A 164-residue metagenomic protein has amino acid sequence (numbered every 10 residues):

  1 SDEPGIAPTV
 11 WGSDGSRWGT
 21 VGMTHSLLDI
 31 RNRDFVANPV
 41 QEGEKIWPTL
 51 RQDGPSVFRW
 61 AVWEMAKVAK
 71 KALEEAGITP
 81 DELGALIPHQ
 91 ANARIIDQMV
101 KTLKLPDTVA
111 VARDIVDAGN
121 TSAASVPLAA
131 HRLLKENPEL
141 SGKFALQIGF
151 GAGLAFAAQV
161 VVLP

Functional and structural regions predicted by a protein language model:
S1-W63, K67, F150, V162-P164: Condensing-enzyme catalytic core mediating Claisen C-C bond formation in acyl metabolism
V57, A72-A76: Short helix-to-loop capping/linker segments positioned immediately adjacent to catalytic or ligand/cofactor-binding
V62, A66-K67, L73, G84-P164: Claisen-condensing/thiolase-fold acyl-transfer catalytic domains that form or cleave C-C bonds in fatty acid
G77-E82: Short, surface-exposed connector motifs at secondary-structure boundaries
